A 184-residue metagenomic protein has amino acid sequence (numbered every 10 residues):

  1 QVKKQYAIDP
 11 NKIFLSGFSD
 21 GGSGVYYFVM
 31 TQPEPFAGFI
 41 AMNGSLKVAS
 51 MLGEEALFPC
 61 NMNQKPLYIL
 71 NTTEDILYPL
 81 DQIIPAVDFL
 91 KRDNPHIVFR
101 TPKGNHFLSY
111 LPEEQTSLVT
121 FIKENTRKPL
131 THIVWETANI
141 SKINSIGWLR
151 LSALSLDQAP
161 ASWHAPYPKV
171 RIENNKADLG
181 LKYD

Functional and structural regions predicted by a protein language model:
V2-S19, T31-F36: Gly/Ser-rich "nucleophile elbow"/oxyanion-hole loop immediately N-terminal to the catalytic nucleophile in hydrolases
K3-A7, M30, D88-P95, K123-R127: Sec-exported extracytoplasmic/periplasmic mature domains
S19-D20, N43: Catalytic nucleophile serine of serine hydrolases, specifically the conserved "nucleophile elbow" pentapeptide
G24-F28: Hydrolases whose catalytic domains are alpha/beta-hydrolase-1, hotdog thioesterase, or metallo-beta-lactamase-like
G38, G44-V119: The feature captures the conserved acid-bearing segment of alpha/beta-hydrolase catalytic domains
R92-I97, P102-D184: Alpha/beta-hydrolase-fold serine-hydrolase catalytic core, especially in secreted/extracellular enzymes
